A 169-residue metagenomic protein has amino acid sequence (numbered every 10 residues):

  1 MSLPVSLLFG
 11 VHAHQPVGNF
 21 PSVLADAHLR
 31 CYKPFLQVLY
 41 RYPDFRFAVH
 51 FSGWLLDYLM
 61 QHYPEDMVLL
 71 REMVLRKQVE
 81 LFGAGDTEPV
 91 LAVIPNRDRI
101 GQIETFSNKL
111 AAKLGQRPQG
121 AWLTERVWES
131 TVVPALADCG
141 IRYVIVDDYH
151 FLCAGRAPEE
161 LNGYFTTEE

Functional and structural regions predicted by a protein language model:
M1-Q119, R126-E169: Catalytic alpha-helical scaffold of carbohydrate-active enzymes acting on polysaccharides/glycoconjugates
